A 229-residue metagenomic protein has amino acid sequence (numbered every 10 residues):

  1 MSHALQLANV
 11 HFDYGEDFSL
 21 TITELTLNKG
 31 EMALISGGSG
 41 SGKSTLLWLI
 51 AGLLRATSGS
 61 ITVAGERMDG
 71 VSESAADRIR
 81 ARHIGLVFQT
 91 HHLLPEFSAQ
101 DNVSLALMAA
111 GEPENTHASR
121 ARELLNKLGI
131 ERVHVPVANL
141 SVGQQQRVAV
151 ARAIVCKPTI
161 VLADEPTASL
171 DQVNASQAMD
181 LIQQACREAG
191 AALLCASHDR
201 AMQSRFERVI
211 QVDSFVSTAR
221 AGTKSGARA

Functional and structural regions predicted by a protein language model:
A51: Helix-to-loop junction immediately C-terminal to a conserved catalytic motif
M68-G85: ABC ATPase NBD coupling module
F97-L105: Short coil-to-helix segment of the ABC ATPase nucleotide-binding domain corresponding to the Q-loop/switch region
L124-A138: Conserved ABC nucleotide-binding domain
P136-Q146: Conserved ABC ATPase signature
K157: Conserved catalytic motifs of ABC-family nucleotide-binding domains
V161-D164: Catalytic Walker B motif of ABC-type/P-loop ATPase nucleotide-binding domains
